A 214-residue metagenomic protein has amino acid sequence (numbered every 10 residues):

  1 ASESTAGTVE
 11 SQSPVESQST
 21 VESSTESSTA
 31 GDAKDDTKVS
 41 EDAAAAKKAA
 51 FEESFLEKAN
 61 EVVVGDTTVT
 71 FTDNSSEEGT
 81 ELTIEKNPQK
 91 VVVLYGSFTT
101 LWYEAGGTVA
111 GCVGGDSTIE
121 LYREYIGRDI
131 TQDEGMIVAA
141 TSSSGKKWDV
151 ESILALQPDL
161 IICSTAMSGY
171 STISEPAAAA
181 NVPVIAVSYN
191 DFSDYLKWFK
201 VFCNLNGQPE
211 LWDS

Functional and structural regions predicted by a protein language model:
A1-T100, E210-S214: Bacterial Sec-exported substrate-binding components of ABC uptake systems
E57-V62, E81-L82, I130, E134-K147 (+1 more regions): A structural signal for short loop-to-beta-strand junctions that line the ligand-binding cleft of periplasmic/secreted
V63, I84-K86, Y103, L154-A155 (+1 more regions): Extracellular/periplasmic catalytic domains that process cell-envelope and extracellular macromolecules
S75, Y95, V113-D116, S188: Residues at the C-termini of beta-strands that transition into short coil/loop
K90, D159-L160: Short, Asp-centered acidic motifs that coordinate Mg2+ and/or phosphate in catalytic or ligand-binding sites
K90, S171-S214: Extracytoplasmic substrate-binding proteins
Y95-F98, G106, Q157, T165 (+3 more regions): Sec/Tat-exported extracytoplasmic proteins
S97-L154, L160-M167: A short, structured surface patch at a secondary-structure boundary
